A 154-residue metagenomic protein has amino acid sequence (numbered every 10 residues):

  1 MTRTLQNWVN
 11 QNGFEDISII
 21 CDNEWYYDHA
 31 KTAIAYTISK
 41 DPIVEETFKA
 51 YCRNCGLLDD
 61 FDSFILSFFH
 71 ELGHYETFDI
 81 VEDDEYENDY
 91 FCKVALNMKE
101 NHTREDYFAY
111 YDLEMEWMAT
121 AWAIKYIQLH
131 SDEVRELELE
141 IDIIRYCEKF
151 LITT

Functional and structural regions predicted by a protein language model:
M1-D16: Zn2+-dependent metallopeptidase catalytic core
R3, I17-I19, I34-Y36, A50 (+5 more regions): Hydrophobic transmembrane signal anchors and adjacent membrane-proximal interface regions, especially in viral
V9, Y51, G56-D60, L66-C92 (+4 more regions): Catalytic phosphate/metal-binding cores of nucleic-acid and nucleotide-processing enzymes, i.e., regions that mediate
I20-D62, L72-D79: Active-site scaffold of zinc-dependent metalloenzymes
N88-T154: Metalloprotease/metallohydrolase-associated module, dominated by Zn2+-dependent proteases
